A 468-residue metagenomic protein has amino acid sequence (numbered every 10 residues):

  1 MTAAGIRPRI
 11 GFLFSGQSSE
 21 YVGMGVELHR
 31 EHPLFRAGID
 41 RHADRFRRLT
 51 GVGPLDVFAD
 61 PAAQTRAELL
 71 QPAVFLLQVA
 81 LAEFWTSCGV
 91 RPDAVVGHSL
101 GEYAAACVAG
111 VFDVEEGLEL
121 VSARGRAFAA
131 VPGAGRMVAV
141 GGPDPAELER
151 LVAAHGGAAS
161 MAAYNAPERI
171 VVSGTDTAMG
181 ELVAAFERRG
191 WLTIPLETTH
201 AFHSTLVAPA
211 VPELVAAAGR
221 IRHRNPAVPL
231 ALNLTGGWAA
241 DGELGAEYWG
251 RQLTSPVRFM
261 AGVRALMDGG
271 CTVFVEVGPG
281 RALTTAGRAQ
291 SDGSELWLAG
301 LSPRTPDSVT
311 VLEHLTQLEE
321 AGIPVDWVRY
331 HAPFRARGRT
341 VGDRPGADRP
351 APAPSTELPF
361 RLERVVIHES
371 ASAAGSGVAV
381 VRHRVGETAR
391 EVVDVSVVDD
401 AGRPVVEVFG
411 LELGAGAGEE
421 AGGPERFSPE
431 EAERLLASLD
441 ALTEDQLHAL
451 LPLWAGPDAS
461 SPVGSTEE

Functional and structural regions predicted by a protein language model:
T2-A4, I10, H42, A73-V95 (+7 more regions): Flexible, low-complexity segments
T2-L151, L192-A201, V273-A286, W297-R304 (+2 more regions): FabD-like malonyl-/acyl-CoA
T50-L70, S160, T235, G322-R344 (+3 more regions): Acyltransferase loading domain of fatty acid and polyketide assembly lines
V138-A139, E187-V277, T285, P306-L318: Acyltransferase
D144, G174-M179: Helix N-cap motif at beta-to-alpha junctions
E149, G423-E468: Regions immediately C-terminal to embedded phosphopantetheine-bearing carrier domains
L151-A154, M179-R189: Short amphipathic alpha-helices in soluble, non-transmembrane regions that often serve as interface/regulatory elements
D348-P429: C-terminal active-site-capping segments
